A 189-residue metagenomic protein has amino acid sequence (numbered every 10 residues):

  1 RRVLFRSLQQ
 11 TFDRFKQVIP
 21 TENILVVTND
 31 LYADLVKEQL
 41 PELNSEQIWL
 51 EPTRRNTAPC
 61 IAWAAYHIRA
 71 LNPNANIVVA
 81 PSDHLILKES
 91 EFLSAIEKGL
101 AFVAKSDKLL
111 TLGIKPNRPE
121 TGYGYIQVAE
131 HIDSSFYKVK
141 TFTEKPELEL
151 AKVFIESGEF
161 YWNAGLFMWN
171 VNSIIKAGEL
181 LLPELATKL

Functional and structural regions predicted by a protein language model:
R2-P81, L87-L93: Conserved N-terminal catalytic core of the sugar/cofactor nucleotidyltransferase
D13, Q17-P20, P41, Y66-P73 (+6 more regions): Generic secondary-structure signature for well-ordered alpha-helical cores
T21-E22, N44-S45, N72-A75, K105-L109 (+3 more regions): Short coil/turn connectors at secondary-structure junctions
V27, V78-P81, T111-K115, T143 (+1 more regions): Short beta-strand segments
T57, L85-E89, R118-Y123, L150-A151 (+1 more regions): Short, well-ordered, mixed-charge alpha-helical segments that flank or form enzyme active sites
I86-E120: Conserved donor-nucleotide/metal-binding helix-loop-beta segment in metal-dependent transferases, i.e., the alpha-helix
Y123-L189: Catalytic core of tubulin tyrosine ligase-like
